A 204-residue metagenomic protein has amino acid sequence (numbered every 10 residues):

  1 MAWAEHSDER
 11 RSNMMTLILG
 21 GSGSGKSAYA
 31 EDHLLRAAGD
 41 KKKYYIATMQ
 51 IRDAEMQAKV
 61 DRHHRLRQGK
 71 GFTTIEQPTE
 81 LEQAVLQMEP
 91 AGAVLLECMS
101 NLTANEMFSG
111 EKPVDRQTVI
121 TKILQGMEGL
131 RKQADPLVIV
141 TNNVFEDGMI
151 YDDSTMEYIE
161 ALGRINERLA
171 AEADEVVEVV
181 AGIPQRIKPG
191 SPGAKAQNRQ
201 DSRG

Functional and structural regions predicted by a protein language model:
A2-N13: Short, Lys/Arg-enriched N-terminal segments with co-localized hydrophobic residues within the first ~10-30 amino acids
M15-Q87: Conserved P-loop
L17, A93-L95, V138-V140: Structural motif
A30, H63, L95, N142 (+1 more regions): Residue-level signal for inorganic ion chemistry
K41-Y44, G92, P136, E175: Residues at the starts of beta-strands that form the adenosine-phosphate
G69-K70, A91, Q133, E172: Structured helix-beta-strand junction loops
K70-V119: Helix-adjacent hinge/juxtasegments
T79, T103-D201: Replace "adjacent to P-loop NTPase cores in ATP/GTP-dependent enzymes" with "adjacent to NTP-binding cores
